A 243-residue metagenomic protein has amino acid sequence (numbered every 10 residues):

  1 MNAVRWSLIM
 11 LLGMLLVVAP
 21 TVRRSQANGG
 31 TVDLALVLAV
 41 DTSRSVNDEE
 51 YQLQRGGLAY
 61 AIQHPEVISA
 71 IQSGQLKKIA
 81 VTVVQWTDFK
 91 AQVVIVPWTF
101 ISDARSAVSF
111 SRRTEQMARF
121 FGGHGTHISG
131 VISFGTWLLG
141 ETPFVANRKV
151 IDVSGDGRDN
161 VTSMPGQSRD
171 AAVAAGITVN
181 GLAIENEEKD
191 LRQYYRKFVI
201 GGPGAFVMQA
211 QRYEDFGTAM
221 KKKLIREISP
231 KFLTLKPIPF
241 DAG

Functional and structural regions predicted by a protein language model:
S7-V18: Bacterial N-terminal signal peptides
G30-P97, I132-G135, V150-S154, N180-L182: Von Willebrand factor
A39-E49, V81, P97, T114-G125 (+3 more regions): Second-shell loop/turn segments in exported
T42-V46, T87-A91, D103, G155-V161 (+2 more regions): Solvent-exposed loop/turn segments at secondary-structure junctions within structured extracellular/periplasmic domains
G56-V67, D88, T136-F144, D159 (+5 more regions): Sec-exported extracytoplasmic/periplasmic mature domains
I71, G157-F198: VWA/integrin I-like adhesion module and closely mimicked acidic/polar interface patches used
V93, I101, R105-K149, G181-L191 (+1 more regions): Von Willebrand factor
I184-L235: Von Willebrand factor A/integrin I-like adhesion domains
